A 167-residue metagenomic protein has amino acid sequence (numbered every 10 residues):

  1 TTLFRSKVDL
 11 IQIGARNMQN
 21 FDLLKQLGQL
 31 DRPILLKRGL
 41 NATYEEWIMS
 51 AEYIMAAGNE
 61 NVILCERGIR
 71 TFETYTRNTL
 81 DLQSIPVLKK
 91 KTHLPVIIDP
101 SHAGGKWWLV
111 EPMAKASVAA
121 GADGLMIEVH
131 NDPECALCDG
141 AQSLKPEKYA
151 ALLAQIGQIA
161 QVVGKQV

Functional and structural regions predicted by a protein language model:
T1-L3: Short, small-residue-biased leader/transition segments that mark boundaries at the very start of proteins
R5-D9, I13, D22-L27, E45-M55 (+1 more regions): Distinct, well-ordered alpha-helical segments
R5-Q12, G28-I34, M55-N61, T92-P95 (+1 more regions): Glycine-enriched alpha-helix->loop->beta-strand junction motifs that scaffold or abut catalytic
D9-F21, P33-Y44, I63-G68, Y75-T76: Catalytic beta/alpha-barrel core
A15-F21, S117-Q142: Glycine-rich phosphate-binding active-site loops on the catalytic face of alpha/beta enzymes
M55-S117: Active-site/ligand-binding-proximal alpha/beta "capping" segment
N61-V62, E128, V162-V167: Flexible, glycine/charged-enriched surface loops at secondary-structure junctions
N131-K165: C-terminal helical cap(s) of enzyme catalytic domains, especially alpha/beta-barrels
